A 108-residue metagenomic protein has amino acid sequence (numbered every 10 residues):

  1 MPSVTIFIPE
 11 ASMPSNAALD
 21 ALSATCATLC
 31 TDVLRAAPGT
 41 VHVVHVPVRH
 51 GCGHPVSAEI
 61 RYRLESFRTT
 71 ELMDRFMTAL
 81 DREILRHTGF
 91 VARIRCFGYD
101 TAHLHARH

Functional and structural regions predicted by a protein language model:
M1-H108: A domain-level signal for the structural core that forms small-molecule/cofactor-binding pockets and catalytic centers
